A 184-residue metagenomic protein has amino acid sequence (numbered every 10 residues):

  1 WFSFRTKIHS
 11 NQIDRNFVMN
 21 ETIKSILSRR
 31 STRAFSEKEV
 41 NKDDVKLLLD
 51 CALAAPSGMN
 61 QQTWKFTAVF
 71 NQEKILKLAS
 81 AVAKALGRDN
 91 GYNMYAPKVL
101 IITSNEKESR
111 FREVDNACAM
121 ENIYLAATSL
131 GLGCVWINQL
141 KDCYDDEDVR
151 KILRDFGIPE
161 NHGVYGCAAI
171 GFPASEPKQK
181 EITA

Functional and structural regions predicted by a protein language model:
W1-V18: Short, Lys/Arg-enriched N-terminal segments with co-localized hydrophobic residues within the first ~10-30 amino acids
D14-A184: Acidic, surface-exposed loops and disordered segments
